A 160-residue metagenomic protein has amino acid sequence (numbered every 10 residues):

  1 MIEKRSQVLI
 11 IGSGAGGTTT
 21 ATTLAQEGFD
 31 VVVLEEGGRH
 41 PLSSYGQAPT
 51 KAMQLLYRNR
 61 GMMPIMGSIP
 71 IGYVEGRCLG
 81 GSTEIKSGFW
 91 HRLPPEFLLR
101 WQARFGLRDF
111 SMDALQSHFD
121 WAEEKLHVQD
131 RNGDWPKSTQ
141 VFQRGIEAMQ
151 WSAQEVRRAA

Functional and structural regions predicted by a protein language model:
M1-W101, G106-D113: N-terminal glycine-rich phosphate/pyrophosphate-binding loop and immediately adjacent elements
R104, R108-A160: Conserved redox-cofactor binding core of oxidoreductases
